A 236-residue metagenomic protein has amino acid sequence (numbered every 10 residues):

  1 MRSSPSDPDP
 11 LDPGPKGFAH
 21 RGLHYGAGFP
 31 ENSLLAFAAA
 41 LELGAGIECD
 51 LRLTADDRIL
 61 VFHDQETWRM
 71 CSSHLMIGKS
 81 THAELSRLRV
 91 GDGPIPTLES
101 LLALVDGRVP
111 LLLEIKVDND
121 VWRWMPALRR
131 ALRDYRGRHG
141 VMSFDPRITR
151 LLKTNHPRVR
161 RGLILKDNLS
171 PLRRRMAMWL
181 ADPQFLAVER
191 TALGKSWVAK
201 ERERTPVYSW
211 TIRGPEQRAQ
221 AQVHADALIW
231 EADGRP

Functional and structural regions predicted by a protein language model:
M1-P236: Phosphate-group recognition and catalysis centered on beta-loop-alpha active-site segments
